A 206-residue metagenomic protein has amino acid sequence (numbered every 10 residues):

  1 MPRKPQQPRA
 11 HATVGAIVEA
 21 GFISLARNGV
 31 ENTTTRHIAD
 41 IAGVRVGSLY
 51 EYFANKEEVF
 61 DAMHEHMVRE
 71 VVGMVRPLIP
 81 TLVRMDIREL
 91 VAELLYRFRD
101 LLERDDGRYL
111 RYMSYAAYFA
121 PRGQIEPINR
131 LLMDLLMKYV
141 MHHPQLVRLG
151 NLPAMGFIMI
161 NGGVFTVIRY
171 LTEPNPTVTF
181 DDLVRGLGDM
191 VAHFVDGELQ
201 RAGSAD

Functional and structural regions predicted by a protein language model:
M1-A12, I23, L199-D206: N-terminal intrinsically disordered/low-complexity leader segments
M1-Q6, I23, N32-T34, A42 (+3 more regions): Short glycine/proline-centered loop/turn elements that form peptide/ligand docking sites
A12, A16, S24-E58, A62: Helix-turn-helix
I17, G21-L25, V71, F98 (+1 more regions): Short hydrophobic clusters on alpha-helical segments that form packing/core surfaces in small helical domains
F60-M67, Y112, I128, L132: Alpha-helical DNA-contacting segments of helix-turn-helix folds
R69-R76, E89-Y96, D100-G107, A120-Q145 (+3 more regions): Amphipathic alpha-helical packing segments from all-alpha helical-bundle domains
R76-T81, R111-A120: Short linear capping/connector segments at secondary-structure termini
L110-S114, R122, H142-M190, R201-D206: Hydrophobic/aromatic-rich alpha-helical bundle segments in the mid-to-C-terminal region
